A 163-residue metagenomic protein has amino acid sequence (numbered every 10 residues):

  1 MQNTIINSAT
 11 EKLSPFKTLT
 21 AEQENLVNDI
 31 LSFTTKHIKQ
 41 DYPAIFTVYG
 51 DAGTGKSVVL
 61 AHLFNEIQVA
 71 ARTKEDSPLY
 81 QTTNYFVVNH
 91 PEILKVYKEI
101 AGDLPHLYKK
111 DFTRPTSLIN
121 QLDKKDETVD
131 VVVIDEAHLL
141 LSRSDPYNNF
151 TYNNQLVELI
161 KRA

Functional and structural regions predicted by a protein language model:
M1-A163: The feature marks helicase ATPase cores and/or their adjacent C-terminal helical subdomains in SF1/SF2/AAA+ helicases
